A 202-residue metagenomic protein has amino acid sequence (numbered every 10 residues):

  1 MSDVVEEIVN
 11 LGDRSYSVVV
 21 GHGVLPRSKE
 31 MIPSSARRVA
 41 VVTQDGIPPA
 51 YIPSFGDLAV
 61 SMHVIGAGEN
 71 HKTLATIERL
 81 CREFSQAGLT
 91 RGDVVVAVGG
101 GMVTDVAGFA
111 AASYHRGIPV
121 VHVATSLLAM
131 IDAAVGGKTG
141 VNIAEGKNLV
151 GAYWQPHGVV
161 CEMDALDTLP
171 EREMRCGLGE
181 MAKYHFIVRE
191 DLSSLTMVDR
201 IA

Functional and structural regions predicted by a protein language model:
M1-V94: ATP/NTP phosphate-donor binding region
G21-M31, D191-L192, M197, A202: A short, well-structured juxtamembrane/interface segment
G88-V98, K147-Y153: Short, basic, helix/turn surface patches
G101: Acidic-aromatic/histidine active-site loop/patch
T104: Catalytic nucleophile loop
F109-I201: A glycine/threonine-rich phosphate-anchoring loop and its flanking beta-alpha core in nucleotide/phosphate-binding
